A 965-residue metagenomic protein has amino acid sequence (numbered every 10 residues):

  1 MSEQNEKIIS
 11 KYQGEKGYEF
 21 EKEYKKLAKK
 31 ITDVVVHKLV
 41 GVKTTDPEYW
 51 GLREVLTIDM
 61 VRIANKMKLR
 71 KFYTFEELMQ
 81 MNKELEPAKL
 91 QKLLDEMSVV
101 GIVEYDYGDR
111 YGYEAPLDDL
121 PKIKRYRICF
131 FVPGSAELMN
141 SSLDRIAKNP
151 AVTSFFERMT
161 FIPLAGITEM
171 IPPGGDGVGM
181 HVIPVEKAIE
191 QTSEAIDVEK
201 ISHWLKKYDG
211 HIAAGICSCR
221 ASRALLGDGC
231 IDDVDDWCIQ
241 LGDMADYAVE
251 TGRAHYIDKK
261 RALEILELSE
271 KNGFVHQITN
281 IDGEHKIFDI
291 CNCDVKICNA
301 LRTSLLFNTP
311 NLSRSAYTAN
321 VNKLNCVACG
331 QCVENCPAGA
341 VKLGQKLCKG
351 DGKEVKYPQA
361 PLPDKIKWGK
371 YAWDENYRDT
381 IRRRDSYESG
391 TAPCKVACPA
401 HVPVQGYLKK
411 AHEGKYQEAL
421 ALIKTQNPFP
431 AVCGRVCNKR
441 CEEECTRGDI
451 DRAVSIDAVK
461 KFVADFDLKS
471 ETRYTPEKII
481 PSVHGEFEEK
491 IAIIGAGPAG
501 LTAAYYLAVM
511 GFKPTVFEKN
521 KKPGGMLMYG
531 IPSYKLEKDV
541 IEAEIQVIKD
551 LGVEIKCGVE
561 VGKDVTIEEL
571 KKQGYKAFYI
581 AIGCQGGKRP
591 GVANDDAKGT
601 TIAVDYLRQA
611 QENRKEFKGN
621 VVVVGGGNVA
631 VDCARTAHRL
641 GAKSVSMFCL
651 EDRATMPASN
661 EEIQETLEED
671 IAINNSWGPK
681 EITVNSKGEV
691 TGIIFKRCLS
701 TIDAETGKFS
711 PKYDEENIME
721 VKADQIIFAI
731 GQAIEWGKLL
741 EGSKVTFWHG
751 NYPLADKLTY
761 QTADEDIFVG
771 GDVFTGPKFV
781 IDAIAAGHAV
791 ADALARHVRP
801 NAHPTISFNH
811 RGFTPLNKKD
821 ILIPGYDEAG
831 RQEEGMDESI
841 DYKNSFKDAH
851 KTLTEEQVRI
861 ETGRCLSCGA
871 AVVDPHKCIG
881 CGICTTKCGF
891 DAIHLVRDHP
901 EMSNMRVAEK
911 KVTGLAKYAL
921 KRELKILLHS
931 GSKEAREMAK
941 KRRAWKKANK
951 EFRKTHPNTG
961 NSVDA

Functional and structural regions predicted by a protein language model:
E54, Y126-I128, Q277-I290, L306-N335 (+14 more regions): Ferredoxin-like iron-sulfur electron-transfer modules
K68, F72, M79-K83, V100-D106 (+11 more regions): Iron-sulfur cluster-binding cysteine motifs and their immediate structural context in ferredoxin-like electron-transfer
E114-F161, K921-L924: Short, amphipathic alpha-helical interaction segments positioned at domain boundaries
A338-P393, V454-I456, K460-K490, V509 (+10 more regions): Flanking helices and flexible, charged tails adjoining ferredoxin-like Fe-S electron-transfer domains in multi-subunit
V402-G406, A411-H412, A453-D457, I493-V561 (+6 more regions): Beta1-alpha1 glycine-rich phosphate/pyrophosphate-binding loop at the start of Rossmann-like nucleotide-binding domains
V463-G485, A543-K563, G587-L640, W748-A763: Glycine-rich dinucleotide-binding loop and its adjacent helix/turn
D596-K618, D703-P777: FAD-site-proximal beta/loop scaffold in flavoenzymes
C633, V773-V798: A conserved FAD-binding loop/helix module that cradles the flavin
